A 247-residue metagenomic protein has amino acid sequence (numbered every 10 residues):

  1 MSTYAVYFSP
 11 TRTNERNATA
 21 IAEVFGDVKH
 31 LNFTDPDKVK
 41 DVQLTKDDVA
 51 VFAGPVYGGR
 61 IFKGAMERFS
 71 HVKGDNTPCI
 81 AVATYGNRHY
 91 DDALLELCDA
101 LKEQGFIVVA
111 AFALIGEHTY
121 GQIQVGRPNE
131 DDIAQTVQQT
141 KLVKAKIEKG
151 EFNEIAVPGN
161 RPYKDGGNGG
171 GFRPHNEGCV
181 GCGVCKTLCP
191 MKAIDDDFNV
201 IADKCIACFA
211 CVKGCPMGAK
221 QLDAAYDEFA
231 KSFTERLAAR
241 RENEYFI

Functional and structural regions predicted by a protein language model:
S2-P36, K40-G169, D223-I247: FMN-binding flavodoxin-like domain, especially the glycine-rich phosphate-binding loop
P174-N176, V180-D203, A210-D227: Iron-sulfur cluster-binding cysteine motifs and their immediate structural context in ferredoxin-like electron-transfer
